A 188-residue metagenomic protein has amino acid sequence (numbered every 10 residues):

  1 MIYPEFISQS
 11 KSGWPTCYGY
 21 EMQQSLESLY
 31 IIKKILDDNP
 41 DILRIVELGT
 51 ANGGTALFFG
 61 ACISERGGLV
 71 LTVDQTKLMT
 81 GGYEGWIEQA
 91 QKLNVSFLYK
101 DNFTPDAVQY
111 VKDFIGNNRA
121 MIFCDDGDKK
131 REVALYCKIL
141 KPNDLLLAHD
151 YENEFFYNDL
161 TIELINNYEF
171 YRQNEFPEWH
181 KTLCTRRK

Functional and structural regions predicted by a protein language model:
M1-S12: N-terminal, positively charged/glycine-rich alpha-helical extensions of SAM-dependent methyltransferases
P15, Y20-K188: S-adenosylmethionine/decaboxylated-SAM
